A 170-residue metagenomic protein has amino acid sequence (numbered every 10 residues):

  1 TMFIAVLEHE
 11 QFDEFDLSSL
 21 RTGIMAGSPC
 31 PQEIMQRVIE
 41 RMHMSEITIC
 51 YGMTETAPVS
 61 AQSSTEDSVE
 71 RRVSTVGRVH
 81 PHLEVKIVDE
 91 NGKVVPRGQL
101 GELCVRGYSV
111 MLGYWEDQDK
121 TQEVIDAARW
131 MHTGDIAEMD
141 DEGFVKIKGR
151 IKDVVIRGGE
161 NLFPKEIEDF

Functional and structural regions predicted by a protein language model:
M2-F3, C30, V110: Alpha-helix capping/helix-boundary segments
L7-R71, E84: Gly/Ser/Thr-rich phosphate-binding loop
H9, G107, L112-G113, K120-E123 (+1 more regions): AMP-binding/adenylate-forming catalytic core of the ANL superfamily
G27, G52, G77, D135 (+1 more regions): Active-site glycine-centered loops adjacent to acidic/histidine catalytic or metal-binding residues that shape
Q36, S74, D119, D169: Active-site phosphate/pyrophosphate- and oxyanion-stabilizing loops and adjacent acidic/basic residues in soluble
V73-V79, V94, V124-A128: Short Gly/Pro-enriched turn/cap motifs at secondary-structure boundaries
G77, P96-R97, G113-E116: Active-site glycine/GP-rich loop and adjacent strand/helix microenvironment that borders small-molecule binding pockets
K86-C104, E123, M139-E142: Conserved beta-loop-beta connector loops within the AMP-binding
